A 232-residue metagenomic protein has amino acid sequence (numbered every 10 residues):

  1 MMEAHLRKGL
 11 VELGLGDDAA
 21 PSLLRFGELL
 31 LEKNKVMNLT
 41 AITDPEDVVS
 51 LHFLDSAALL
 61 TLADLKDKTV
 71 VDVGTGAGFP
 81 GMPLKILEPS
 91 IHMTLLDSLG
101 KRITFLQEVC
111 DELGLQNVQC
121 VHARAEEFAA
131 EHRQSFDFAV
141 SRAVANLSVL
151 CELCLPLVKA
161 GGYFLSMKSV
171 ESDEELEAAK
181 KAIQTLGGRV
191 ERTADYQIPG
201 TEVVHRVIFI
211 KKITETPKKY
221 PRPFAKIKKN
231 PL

Functional and structural regions predicted by a protein language model:
M1-D67, V71, K101-V118, P223: Class I SAM-dependent transferase core
T43, H122-R124, R192-A194: Short loop/edge segments at beta-strand edges and connector loops that shape dinucleotide/nucleotide cofactor-binding
A57-A145, C151-E152: Conserved SAM/SAH cofactor-binding pocket of Class I
E88, V158-A160: Helix-to-beta-strand junctions that scaffold the AdoMet/dcAdoMet cofactor pocket in Class I SAM-dependent enzymes
R102-T104, S172, L176: Short alpha-helix immediately C-terminal to the canonical SAM-binding loop
E126, S169-D173, I198: Short "lid" loop at the C-terminus of a central beta-strand within the Rossmann-like core of SAM-dependent
G161-E171: Conserved beta-strand signature within the Rossmann-like core of class I S-adenosyl-L-methionine
E177-L232: SAM/dcSAM-binding transferase cores
